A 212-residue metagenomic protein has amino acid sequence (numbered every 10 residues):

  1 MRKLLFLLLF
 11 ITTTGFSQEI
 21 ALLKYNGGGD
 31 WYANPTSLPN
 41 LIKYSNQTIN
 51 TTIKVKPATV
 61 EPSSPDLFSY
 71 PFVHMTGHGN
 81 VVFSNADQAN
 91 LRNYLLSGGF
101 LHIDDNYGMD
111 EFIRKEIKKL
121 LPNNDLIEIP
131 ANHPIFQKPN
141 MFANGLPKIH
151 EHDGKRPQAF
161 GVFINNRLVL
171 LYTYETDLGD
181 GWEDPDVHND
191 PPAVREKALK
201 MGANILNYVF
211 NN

Functional and structural regions predicted by a protein language model:
K3-T13: Sec-dependent N-terminal signal peptides
F16-F72, H78-G79, D177-L178, D184-N212: Aromatic-Pro/Gly-enriched surface loop or interdomain linker that acts as a lid/target-recognition segment
Q18, F68-P71, L96-F100, N124 (+1 more regions): Loop/turn elements at helix/coil->beta-strand transitions in domains of secreted/extracellular proteins
I20, F72-E111: Short alpha-beta junction capping motif
Y25-G29, H78-V82, F100, N106-E111 (+2 more regions): Solvent-exposed loop/turn segments at secondary-structure junctions within structured extracellular/periplasmic domains
S37, L41, D87-N90, M109-I117 (+1 more regions): Stable alpha-helical elements in mature extracytoplasmic
S63, G154-L170: Short, surface-exposed beta-strand/loop micro-motifs that present aromatic residues
E116-L146: Acidic, glycine-rich loop-and-strand cores that form catalytic or ligand-binding grooves in diverse globular domains
